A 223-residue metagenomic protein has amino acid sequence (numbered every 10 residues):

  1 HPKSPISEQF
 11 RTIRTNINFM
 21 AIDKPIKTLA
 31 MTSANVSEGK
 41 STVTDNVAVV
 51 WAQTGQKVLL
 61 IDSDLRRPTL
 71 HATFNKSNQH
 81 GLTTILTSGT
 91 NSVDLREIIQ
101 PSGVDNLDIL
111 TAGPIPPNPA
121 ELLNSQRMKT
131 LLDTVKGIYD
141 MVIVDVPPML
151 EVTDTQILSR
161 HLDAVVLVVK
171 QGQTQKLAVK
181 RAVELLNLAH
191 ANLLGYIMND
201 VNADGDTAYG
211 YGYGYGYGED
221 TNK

Functional and structural regions predicted by a protein language model:
H1-K223: P-loop NTP-binding module
